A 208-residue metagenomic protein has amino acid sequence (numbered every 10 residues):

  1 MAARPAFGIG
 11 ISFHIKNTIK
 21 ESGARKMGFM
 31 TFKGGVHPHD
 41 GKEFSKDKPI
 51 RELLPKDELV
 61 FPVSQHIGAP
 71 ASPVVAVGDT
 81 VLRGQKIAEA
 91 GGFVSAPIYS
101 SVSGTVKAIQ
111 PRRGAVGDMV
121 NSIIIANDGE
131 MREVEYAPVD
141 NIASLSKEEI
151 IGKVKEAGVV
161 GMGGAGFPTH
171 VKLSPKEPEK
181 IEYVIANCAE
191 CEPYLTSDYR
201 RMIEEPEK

Functional and structural regions predicted by a protein language model:
M1-I9, E21, S95, Y99-S100 (+1 more regions): Iron-sulfur-associated redox domains of electron-transfer enzymes in respiratory and anaerobic energy metabolism
H14-N17: Intrinsic-disorder-associated, low-complexity terminal segments enriched in Asp/Asn/His/Tyr and depleted of Lys/Arg
I19-V74: N-terminal, Lys/Arg-enriched amphipathic/low-complexity engagement segments that precede the first folded domain
L59-Q65, G92, I98-S100: Generic detection of short hydrophobic beta-strand segments and adjacent strand-loop junctions
A71-T80, G84: Short histidine-centered loop motifs in beta-beta connectors
P73, E89, V134: Short, Gly/Pro- and small/polar-rich lid/capping loops
L82, A88, K107-A108: Hydrophobic beta-strand signal
Q85, G91-V94: N-terminal alpha-helical targeting/anchoring segments
